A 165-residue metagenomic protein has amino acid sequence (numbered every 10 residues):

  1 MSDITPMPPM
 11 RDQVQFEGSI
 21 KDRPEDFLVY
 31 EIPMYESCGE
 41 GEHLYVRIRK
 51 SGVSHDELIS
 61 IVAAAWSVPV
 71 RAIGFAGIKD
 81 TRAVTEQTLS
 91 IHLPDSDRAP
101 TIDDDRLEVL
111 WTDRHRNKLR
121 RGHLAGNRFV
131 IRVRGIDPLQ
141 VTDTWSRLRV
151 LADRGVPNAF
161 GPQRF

Functional and structural regions predicted by a protein language model:
S2-H43, S51, A65-W66, V70-F165: Extended, charged/glycine-rich binding lobes that contact polyanionic ligands
I48-S54: Short, surface-exposed ligand-recognition loops at beta-strand->loop->(often short) alpha-helix junctions that present
